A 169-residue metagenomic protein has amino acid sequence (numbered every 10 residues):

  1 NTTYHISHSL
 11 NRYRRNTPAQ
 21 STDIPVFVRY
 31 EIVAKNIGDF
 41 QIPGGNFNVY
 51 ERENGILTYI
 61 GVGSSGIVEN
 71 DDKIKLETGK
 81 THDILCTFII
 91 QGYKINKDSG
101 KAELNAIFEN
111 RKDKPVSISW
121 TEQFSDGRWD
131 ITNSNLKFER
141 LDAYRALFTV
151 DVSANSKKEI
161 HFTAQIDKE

Functional and structural regions predicted by a protein language model:
N1-E169: Long, intrinsically disordered, low-complexity accessory segments associated with secretion and vesicular trafficking
